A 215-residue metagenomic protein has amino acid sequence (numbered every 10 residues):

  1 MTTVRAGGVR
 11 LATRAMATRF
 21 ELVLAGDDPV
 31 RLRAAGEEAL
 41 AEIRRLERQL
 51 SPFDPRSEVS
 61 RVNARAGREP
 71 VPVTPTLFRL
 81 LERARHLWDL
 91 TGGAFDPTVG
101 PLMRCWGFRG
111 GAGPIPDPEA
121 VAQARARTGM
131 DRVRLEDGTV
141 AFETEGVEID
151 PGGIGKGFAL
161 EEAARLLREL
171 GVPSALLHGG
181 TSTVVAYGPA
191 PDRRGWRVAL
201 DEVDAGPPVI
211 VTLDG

Functional and structural regions predicted by a protein language model:
M1-G215: Mature catalytic core of soluble alpha/beta enzymes
